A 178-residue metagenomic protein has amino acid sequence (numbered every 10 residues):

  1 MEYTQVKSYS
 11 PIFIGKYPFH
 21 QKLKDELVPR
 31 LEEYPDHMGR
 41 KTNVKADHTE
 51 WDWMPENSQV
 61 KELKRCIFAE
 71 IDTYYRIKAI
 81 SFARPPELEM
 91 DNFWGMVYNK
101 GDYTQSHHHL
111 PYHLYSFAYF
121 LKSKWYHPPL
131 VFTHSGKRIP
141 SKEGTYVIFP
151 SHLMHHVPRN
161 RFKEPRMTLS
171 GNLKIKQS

Functional and structural regions predicted by a protein language model:
M1-P86: Non-heme Fe(II)/2-oxoglutarate
A79-R159, E164-K176: Catalytic core of non-heme Fe(II) oxygenases with the double-stranded beta-helix
